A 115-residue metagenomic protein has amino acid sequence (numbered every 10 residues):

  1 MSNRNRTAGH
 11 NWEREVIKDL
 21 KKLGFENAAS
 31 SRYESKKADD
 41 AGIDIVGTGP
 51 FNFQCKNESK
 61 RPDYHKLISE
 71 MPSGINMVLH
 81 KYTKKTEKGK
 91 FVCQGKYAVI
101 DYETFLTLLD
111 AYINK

Functional and structural regions predicted by a protein language model:
M1-K115: Catalytic phosphate/metal-binding cores of nucleic-acid and nucleotide-processing enzymes, i.e., regions that mediate
